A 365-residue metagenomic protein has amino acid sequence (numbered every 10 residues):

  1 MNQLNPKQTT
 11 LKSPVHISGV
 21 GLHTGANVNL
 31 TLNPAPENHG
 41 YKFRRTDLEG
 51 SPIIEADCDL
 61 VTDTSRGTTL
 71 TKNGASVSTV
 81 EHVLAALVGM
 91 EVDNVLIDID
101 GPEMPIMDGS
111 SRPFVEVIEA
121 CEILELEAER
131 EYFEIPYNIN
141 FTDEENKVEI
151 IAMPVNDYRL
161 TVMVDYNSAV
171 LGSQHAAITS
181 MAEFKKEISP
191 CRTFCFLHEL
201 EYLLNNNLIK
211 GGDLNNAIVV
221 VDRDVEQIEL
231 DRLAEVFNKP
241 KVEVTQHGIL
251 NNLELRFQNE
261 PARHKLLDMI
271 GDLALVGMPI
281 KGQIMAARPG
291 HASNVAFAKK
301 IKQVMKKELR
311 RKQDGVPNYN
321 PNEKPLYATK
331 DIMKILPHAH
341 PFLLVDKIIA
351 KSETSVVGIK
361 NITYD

Functional and structural regions predicted by a protein language model:
M1-D93, D98-Y319: C-terminal regulatory domains involved in ligand/effector binding and gene-expression control
R311-D365: Non-catalytic linker/capping segments at the edges of enzyme domains
